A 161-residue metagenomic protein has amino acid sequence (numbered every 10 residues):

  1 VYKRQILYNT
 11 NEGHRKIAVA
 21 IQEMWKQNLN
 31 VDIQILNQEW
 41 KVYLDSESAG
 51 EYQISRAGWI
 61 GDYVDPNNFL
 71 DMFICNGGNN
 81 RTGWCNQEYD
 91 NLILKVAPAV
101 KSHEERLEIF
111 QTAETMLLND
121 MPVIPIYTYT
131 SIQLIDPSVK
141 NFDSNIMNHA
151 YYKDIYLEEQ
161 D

Functional and structural regions predicted by a protein language model:
V1-Y2, I155: Generic detector of short, aliphatic-rich beta-strand segments that form the cores of beta-sheets in diverse domain
K3-G61, H103, S131: Ligand/substrate-recognition segments at binding pockets and active sites
G13-M24, V42, D65-N68, E88-K95 (+2 more regions): Extracytoplasmic/secreted proteins, especially bacterial periplasmic and envelope-associated proteins
E23-V31, S48-Y52, I74-C75, L94-S102 (+1 more regions): Sec-exported extracytoplasmic/periplasmic mature domains
S46-G50, N68-A99, T128-D161: Short, solvent-exposed loop/beta-turn-alpha elements that line the ligand-binding surface or hinge of extracytoplasmic
W59-Y63, T82-C85: A glycine-rich, aromatic-flanked flexible loop/lid motif
C85, E104-E105, E114, N119 (+1 more regions): N-terminal secretory signal sequences
P125: Conserved, well-structured core segments
